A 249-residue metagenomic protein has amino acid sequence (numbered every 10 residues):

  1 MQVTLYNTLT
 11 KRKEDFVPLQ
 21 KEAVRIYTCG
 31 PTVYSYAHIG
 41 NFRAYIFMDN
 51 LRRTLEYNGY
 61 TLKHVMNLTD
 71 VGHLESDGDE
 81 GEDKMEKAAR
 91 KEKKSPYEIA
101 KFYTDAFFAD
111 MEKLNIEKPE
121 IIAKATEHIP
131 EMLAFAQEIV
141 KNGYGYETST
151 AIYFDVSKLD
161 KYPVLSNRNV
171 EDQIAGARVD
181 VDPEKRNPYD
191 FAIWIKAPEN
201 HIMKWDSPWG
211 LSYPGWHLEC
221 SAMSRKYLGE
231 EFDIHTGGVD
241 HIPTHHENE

Functional and structural regions predicted by a protein language model:
M1-E249: NTP-dependent nucleotidyl-transfer catalytic core
